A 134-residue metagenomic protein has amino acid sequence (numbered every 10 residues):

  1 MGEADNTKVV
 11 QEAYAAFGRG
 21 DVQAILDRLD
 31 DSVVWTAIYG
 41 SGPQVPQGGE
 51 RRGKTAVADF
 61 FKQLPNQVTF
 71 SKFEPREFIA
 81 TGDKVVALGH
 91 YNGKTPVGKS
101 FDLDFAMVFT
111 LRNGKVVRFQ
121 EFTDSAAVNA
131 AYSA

Functional and structural regions predicted by a protein language model:
M1-D31, S133-A134: Short, low-complexity N-terminal intrinsically disordered segments enriched in polar/charged residues
M1-D5, K62-A134: A beta-strand edge to alpha-helix "cap/lid" segment located at domain peripheries
V10-A13, I25-L29, V33, G53 (+4 more regions): Hydrophobic pocket/interface hotspot
A24, Q44, V57, G93 (+1 more regions): Short, electropositive, low-hydrophobicity segments enriched in small/polar residues
D30-G82: A solvent-exposed, acidic/Ser-Thr-rich amphipathic alpha-helical stretch
